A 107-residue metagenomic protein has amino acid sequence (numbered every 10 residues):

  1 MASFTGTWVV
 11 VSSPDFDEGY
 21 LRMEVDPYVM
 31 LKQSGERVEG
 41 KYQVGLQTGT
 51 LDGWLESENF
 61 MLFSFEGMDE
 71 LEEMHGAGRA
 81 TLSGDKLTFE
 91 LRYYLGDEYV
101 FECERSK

Functional and structural regions predicted by a protein language model:
M1-E39, M68, E72-M74, L95-E102: Short, solvent-exposed loop/hinge segments that bridge or flank secondary-structure elements
T7, R37, F60, K86-T88: Structural motif
L31-G35, L55-E56, L82, R105: Generic beta-strand structural signal
S34-L51: The feature represents the first ordered module of a protein
E39-V44, L62-D69, F89-R92: Short beta-strand segments that buttress and anchor functional surface loops
D52-S83: Mid-chain, well-packed structural core segment of small domains
M74-K107: Short, compact, well-ordered microdomains
